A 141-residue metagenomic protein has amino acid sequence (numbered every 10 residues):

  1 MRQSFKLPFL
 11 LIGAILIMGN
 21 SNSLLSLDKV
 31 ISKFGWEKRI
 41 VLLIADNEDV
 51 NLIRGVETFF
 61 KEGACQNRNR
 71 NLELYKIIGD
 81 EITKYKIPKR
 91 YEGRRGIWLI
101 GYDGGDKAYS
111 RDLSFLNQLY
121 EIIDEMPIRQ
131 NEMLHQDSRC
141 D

Functional and structural regions predicted by a protein language model:
R2-D141: Non-catalytic interaction/Regulatory regions outside core domains
